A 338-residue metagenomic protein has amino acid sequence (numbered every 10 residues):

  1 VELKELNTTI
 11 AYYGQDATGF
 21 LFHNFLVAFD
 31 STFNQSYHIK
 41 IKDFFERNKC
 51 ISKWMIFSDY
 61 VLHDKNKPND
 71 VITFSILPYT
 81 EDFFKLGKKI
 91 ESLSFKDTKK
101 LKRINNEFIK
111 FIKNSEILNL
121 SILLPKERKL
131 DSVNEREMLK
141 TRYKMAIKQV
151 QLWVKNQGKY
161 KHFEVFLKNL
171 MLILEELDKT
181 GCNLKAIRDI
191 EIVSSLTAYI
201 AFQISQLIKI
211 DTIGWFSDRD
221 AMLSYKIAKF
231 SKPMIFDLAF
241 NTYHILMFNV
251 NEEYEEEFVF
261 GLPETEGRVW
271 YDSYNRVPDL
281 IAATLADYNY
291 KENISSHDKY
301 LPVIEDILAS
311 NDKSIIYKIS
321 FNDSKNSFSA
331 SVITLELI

Functional and structural regions predicted by a protein language model:
V1-W54, Y60-I338: Phosphate-ester processing/binding pockets and catalytic centers
